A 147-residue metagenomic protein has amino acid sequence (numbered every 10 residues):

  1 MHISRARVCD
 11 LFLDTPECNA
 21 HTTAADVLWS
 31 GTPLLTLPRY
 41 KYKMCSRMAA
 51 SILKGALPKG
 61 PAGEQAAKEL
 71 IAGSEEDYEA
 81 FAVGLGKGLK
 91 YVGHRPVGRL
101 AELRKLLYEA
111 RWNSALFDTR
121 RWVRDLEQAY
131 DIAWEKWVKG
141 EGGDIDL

Functional and structural regions predicted by a protein language model:
A6, T15-A115: Catalytic binding pocket for nucleotide-activated donors in carbohydrate/polymer assembly enzymes
C9: An anion/phosphate-binding loop that grips the pyrophosphate of nucleotide cofactors and donors
F12: Receiver (REC) domain switch-region micro-motif
D118-L147: C-terminal alpha-helical cap of glycosyltransferases
